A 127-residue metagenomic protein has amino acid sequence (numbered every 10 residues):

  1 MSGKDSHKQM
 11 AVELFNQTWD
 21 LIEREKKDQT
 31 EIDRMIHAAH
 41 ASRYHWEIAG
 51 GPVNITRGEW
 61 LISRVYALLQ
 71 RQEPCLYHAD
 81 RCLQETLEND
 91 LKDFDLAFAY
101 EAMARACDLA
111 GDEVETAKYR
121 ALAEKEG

Functional and structural regions predicted by a protein language model:
K4, I48-G51, E88-K92: Short coil/turn linkers that connect adjacent helices within long alpha-helical scaffolds, especially alpha-solenoid
D5-E13, I32-D33, V53, F94: Residue signature of alpha-solenoid helical repeat architecture, marking inter-repeat boundaries and helix-start
H7, L14, T18, A38-A39 (+2 more regions): TPR repeat positional signature
N16, D20-E23, T56-L68: Non-membrane alpha-helical segments in proteins
W19-D20, A39-E47, D80-E88, A121-G127: Amphipathic alpha-helical segments of tetratricopeptide repeats
D20, H45, V65, A99 (+1 more regions): Residue-level signature for tetratricopeptide repeat
Q29-A41, Q72-D80: Helix-turn-helix repeat elements of alpha-solenoid scaffolds
